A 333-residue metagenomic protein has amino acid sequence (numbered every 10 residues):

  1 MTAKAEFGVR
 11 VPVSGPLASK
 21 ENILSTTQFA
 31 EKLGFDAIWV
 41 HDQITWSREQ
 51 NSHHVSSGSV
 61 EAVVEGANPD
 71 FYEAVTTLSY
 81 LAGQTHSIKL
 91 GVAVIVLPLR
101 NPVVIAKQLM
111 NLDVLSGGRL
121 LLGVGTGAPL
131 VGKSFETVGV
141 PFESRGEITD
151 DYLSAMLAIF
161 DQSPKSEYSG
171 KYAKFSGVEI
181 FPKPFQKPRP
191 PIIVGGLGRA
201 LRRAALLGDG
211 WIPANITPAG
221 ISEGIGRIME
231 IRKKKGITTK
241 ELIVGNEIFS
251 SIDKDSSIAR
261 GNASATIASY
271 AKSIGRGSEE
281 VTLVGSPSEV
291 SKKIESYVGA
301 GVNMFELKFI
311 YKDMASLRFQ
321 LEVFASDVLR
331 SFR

Functional and structural regions predicted by a protein language model:
M1-R333: Active-site-adjacent structural elements that line small-molecule/cofactor binding pockets in enzymes
